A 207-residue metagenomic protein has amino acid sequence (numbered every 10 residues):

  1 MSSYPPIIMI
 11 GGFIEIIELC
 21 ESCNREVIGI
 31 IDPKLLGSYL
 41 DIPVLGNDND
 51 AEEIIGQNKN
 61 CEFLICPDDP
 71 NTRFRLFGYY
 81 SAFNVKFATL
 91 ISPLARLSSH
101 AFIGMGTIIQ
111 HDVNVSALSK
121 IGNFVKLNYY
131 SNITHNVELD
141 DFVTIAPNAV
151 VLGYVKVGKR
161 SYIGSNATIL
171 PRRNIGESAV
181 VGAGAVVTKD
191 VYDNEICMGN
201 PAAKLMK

Functional and structural regions predicted by a protein language model:
M1-P67: A solvent-exposed beta-alpha-beta segment
I16, T72, V187: Short phosphate-engaging motifs
E18-S22, R75-Y79, I121, D193: Short amphipathic alpha-helical segments
V27, V44, F87, K204-L205: Residue-level detector of beta-propeller blades
Y39, E53, N71-R75, S98: Short active-site-adjacent helix-start/loop capping segments
I65, T72-I91: Glycine/small-residue-rich loop that forms an oxyanion/phosphate-binding "nest" at active or ligand-binding sites
P67-D68, P201: Short glycine-/small-residue-rich Rossmann-like dinucleotide-binding loops
T89-L205: Structural signal for interior beta-strand "rungs" in well-ordered beta-sheet cores of soluble enzyme domains
